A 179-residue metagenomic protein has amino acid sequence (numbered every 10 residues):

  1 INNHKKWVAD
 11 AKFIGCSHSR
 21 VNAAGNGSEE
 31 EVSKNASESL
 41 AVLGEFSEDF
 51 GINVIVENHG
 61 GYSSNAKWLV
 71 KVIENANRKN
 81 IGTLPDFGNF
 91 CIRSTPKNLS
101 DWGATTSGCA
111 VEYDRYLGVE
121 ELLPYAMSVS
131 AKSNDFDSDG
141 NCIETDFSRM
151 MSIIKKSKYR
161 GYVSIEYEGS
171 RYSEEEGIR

Functional and structural regions predicted by a protein language model:
I1-E38, E48-N53, N89, S94-K97 (+3 more regions): Structural motif corresponding to the early beta-alpha repeats
K12, E74, K155-K156: Non-catalytic positions within long, well-ordered alpha-helices that form the structural scaffold/packing of enzyme
E29, Y62, I143, S170-E174: Alpha-helix N-cap/loop-to-helix initiation residues
E38-S152: Acidic/histidine-rich catalytic cores of soluble enzymes
A126-D139, Y159-E174: Active-site clefts of carbohydrate-active enzymes
E175-R179: Short, basic/aromatic-enriched C-terminal tail that caps enzymatic domains
